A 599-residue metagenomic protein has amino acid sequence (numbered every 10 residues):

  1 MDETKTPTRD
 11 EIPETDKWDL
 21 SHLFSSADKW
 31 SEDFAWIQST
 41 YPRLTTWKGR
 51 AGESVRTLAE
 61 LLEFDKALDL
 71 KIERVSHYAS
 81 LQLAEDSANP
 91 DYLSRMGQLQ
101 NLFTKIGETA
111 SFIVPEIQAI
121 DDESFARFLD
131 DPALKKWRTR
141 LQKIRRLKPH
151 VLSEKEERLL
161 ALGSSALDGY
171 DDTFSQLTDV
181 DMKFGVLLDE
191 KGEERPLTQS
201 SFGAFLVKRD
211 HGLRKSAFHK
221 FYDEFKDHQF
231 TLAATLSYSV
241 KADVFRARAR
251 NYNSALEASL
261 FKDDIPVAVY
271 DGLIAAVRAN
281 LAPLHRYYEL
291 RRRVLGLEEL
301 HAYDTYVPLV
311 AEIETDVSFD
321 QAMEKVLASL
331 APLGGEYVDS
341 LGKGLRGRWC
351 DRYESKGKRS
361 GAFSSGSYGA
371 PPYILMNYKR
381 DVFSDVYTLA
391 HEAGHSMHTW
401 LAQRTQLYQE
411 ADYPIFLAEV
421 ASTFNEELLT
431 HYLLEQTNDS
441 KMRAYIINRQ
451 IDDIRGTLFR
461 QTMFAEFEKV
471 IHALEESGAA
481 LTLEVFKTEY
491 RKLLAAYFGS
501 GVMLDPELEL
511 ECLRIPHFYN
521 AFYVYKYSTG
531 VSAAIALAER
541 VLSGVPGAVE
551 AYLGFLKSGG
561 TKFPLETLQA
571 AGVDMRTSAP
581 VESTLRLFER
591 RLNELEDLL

Functional and structural regions predicted by a protein language model:
M1-E312, M323, L598: A well-structured
D10-E14, S21, S25, I113-Q118 (+13 more regions): C-terminal, non-catalytic "cap/extension" segments appended to globular domains
V294-V338, P372, H398, Y445 (+3 more regions): Long, K/E/R/D-enriched contiguous segments that form extended
T315-V317, C350-A370: Catalytic zinc-binding patch centered on the HExxH motif and its immediate surroundings that defines zinc-dependent
T315-V317, G369, Y373-A390: Short pre-active-site segment immediately N-terminal to the catalytic Zn-binding motif
A328, P332-D339, S365, H395 (+2 more regions): Conserved helix-loop functional segments at active or binding sites
Y373-N377, T405-I415, A444-D453, H472-L474 (+1 more regions): Short beta-alpha connecting loops at secondary-structure transitions that line or flank enzyme active sites
D385-T388, T399-T423: Post-HEXXH active-site segment of zinc metalloproteases
